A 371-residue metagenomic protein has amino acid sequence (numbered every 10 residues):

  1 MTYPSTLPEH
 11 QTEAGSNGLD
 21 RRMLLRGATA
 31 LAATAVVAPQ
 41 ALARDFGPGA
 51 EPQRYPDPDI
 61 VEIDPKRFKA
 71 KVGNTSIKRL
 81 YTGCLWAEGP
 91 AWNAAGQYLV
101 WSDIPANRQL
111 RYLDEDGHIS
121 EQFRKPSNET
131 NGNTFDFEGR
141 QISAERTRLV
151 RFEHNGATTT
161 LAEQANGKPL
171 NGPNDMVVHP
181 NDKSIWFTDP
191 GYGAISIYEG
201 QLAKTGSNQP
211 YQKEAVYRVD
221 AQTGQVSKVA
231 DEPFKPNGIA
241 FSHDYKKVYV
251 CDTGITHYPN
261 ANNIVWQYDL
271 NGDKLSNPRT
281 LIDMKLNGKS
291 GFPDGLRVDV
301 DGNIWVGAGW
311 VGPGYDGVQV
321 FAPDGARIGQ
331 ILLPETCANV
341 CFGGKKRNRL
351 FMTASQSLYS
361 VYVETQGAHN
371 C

Functional and structural regions predicted by a protein language model:
M1-L19, A30-A35: N-terminal secretory signal peptides
G18-M23, A33-G47: N-terminal twin-arginine translocation
D45-T75: Blade/loop signatures of beta-propeller domains
G83-Q97, P126-R146, N166-I185, P210-A215 (+5 more regions): Beta-rich, blade/repeat-based domains predominating in secreted/periplasmic proteins but also intracellular
P105, I195-Q212, H257-N262, V311-Y315: Short, solvent-exposed loop/turn segments at conserved positions within beta-propeller repeat blades
L149-S184, T188-K204: Asp-box/WD-like beta-propeller blade repeats and closely related beta-sheet repeat scaffolds
Y268-K274, V363-A368: Short loop/turn segments immediately following beta-strands, especially the blade-tip and inter-blade linker loops
G343-C371: Blade-level signature of beta-propeller repeat domains, shared across WD40, Kelch, NHL, RCC1 and BNR/Asp-box propellers
